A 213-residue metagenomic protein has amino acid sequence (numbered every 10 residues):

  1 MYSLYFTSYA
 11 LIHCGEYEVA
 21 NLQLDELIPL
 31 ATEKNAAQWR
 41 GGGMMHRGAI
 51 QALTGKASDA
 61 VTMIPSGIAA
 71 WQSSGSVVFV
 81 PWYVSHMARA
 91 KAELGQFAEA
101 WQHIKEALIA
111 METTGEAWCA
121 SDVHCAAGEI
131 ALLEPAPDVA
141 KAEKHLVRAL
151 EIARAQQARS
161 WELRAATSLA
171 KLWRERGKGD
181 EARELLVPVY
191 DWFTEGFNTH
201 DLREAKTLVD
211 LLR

Functional and structural regions predicted by a protein language model:
M1-R213: Helix-coil-helix junctions within alpha-helical repeat/solenoid scaffolds
